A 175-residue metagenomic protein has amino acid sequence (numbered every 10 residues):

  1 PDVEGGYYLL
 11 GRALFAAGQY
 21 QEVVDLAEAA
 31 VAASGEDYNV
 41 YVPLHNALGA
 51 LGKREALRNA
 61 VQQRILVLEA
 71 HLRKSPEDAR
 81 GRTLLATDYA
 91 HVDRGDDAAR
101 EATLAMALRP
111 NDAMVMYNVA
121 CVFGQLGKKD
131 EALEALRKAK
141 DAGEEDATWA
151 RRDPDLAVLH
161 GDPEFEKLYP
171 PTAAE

Functional and structural regions predicted by a protein language model:
P1-E175: Alpha-helical protein-protein interaction modules
